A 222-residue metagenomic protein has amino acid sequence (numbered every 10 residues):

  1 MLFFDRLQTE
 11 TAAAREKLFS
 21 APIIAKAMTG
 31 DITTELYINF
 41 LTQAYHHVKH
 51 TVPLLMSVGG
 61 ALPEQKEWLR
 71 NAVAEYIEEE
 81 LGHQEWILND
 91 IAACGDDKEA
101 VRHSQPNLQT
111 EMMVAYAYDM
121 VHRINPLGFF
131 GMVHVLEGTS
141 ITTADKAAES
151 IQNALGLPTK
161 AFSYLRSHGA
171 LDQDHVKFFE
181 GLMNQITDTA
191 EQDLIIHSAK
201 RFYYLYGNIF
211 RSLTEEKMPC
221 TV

Functional and structural regions predicted by a protein language model:
M1-V222: Non-heme di-metal
